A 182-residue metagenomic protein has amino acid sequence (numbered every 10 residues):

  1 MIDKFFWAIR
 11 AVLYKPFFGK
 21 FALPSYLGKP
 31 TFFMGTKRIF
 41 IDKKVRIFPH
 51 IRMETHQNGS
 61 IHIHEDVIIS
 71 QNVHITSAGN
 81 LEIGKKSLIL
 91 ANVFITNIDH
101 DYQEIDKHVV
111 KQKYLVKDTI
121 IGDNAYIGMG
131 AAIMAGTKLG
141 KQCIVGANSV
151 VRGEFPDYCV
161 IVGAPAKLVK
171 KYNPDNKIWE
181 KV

Functional and structural regions predicted by a protein language model:
M1-R38: Extended, small-residue-rich solenoid/repeat segments and analogous flexible loops that form exposed scaffolds
F6, K107-H108, P156: Generic structural signal for alpha-helix starts
A8-I9, G128, G146: Short, conserved clusters of charged catalytic residues that mark active-site and nucleotide-handling motifs
F17, L23, K111, K117-D118 (+1 more regions): Short secondary-structure boundary/capping segments
P30, R52, V160, L168: Conserved beta-strand positions that form and line the central face of beta-propeller blades
G35-F40, R46-T137, A164, K171-N173 (+1 more regions): Flexible, glycine/small-residue-enriched loop-and-beta-strand segment within the central core of proteins
K138-V162, A166: C-terminal/domain-terminus segments
